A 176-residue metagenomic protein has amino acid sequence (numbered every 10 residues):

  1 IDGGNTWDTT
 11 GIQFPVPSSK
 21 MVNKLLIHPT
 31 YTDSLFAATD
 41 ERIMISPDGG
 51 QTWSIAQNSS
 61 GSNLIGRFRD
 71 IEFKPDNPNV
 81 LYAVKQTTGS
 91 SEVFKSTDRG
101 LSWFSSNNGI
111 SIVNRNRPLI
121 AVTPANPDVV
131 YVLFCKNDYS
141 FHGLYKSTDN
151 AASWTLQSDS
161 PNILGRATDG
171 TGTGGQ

Functional and structural regions predicted by a protein language model:
I1-Q176: Extracellular glycan-interacting surfaces
